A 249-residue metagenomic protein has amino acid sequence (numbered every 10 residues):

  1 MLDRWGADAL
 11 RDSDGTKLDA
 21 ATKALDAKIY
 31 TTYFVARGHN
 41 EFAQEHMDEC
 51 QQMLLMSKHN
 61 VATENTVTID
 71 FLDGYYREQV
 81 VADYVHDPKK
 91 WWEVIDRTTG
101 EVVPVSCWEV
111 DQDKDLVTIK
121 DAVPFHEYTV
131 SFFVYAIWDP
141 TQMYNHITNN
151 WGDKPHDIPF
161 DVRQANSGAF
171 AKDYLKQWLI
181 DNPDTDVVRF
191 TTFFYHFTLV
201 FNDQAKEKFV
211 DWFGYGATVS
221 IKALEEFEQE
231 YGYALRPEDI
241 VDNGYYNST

Functional and structural regions predicted by a protein language model:
M1-T249: Glycan-processing catalytic domains of CAZymes
